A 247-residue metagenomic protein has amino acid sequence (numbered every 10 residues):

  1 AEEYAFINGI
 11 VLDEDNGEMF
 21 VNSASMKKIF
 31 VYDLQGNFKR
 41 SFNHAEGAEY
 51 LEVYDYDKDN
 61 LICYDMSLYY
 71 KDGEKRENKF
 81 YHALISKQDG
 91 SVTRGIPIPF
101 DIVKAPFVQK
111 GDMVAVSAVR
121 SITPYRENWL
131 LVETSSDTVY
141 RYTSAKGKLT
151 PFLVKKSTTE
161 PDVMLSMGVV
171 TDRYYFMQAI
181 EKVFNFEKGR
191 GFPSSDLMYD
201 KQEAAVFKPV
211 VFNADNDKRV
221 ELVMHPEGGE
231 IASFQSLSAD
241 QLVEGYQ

Functional and structural regions predicted by a protein language model:
A1-Q247: Eukaryotic scaffold repeat domains enriched in small/polar residues
